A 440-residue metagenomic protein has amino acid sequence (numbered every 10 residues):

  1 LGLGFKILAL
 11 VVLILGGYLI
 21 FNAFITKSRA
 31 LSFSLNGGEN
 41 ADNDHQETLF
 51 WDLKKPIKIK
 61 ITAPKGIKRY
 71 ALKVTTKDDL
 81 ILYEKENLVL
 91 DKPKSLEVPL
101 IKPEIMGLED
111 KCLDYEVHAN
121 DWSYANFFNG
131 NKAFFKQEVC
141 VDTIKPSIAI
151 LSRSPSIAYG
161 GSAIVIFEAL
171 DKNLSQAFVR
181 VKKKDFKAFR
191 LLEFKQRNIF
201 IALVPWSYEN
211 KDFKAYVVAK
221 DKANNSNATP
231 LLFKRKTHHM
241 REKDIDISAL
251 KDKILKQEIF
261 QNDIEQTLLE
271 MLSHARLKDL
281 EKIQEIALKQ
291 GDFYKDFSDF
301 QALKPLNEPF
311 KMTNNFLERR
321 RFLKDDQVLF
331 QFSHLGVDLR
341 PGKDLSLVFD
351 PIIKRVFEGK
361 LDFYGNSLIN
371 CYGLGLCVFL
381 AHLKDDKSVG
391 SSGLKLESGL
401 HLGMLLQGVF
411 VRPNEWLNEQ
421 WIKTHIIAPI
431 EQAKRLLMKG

Functional and structural regions predicted by a protein language model:
G16-D42, N129-S147: Proline/serine/threonine-rich low-complexity linkers at boundaries of modular beta-sandwich domains
G37-F50, S152-A158: Short beta-strand segments of immunoglobulin-like
K102-C112, P205-D212: Surface-exposed, short loops/turns at beta-strand junctions within beta-sandwich domains
N120-F128, K220-N224: Short, solvent-exposed loop/turn segments at the edges of extracellular beta-sandwich modules
S154, G161-I164, A169, L174-E318: Non-catalytic extracellular/periplasmic "stalk" and linker regions immediately N-terminal to catalytic or recognition
D296-E308, D326-K360: Short, glycine/small-residue-enriched coil/turn segments at secondary-structure junctions
M312, L368-C371, S388-A433: Conserved, short, structured surface segments that act as functional micro-motifs
V348-D386: Zn2+-dependent peptidoglycan hydrolase active-site motif and core
